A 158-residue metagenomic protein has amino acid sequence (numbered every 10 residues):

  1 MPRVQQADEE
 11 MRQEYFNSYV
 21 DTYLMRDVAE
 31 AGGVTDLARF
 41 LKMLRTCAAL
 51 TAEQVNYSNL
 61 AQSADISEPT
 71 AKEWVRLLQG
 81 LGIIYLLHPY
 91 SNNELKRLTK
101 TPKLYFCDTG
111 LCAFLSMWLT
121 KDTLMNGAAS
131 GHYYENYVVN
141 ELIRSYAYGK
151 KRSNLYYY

Functional and structural regions predicted by a protein language model:
M1-R3: Extended catalytic-interface subdomain
Q5-Y158: Accessory nucleic acid-recognition modules appended to NTPase machines
